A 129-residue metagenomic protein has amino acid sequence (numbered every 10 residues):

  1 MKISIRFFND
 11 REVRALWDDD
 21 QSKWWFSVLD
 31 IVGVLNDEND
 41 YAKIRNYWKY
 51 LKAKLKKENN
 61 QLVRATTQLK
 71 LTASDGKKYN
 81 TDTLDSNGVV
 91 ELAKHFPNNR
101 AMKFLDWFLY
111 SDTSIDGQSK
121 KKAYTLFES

Functional and structural regions predicted by a protein language model:
M1-S129: An anion-engaging/catalytic patch
